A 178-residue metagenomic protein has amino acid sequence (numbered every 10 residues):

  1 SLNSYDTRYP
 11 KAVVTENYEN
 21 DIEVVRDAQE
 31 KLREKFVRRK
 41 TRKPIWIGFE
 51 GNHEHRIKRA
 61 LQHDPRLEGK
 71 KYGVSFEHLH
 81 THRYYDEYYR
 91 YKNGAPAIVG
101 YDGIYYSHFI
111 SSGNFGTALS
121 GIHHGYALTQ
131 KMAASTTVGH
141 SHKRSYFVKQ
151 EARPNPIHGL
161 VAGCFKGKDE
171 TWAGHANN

Functional and structural regions predicted by a protein language model:
S1-Y85: Core catalytic region of metal-dependent phosphoesterases/phosphodiesterases, especially metallo-beta-lactamase-like
L2-Y5, E30-T41, E87-K92, K143-P154 (+1 more regions): Noncatalytic linker/hinge segments flanking ATPase motor cores
N3, N17-N20, N52, N93 (+3 more regions): Detector for Asparagine
R8-V14, G73, I98-Y101, H123-A127 (+2 more regions): Generic detector of short, locally flexible boundary/turn motifs and exposed helical patches
R38-T41, V99-Y101, L128-M132: Flexible, charged surface loops at secondary-structure boundaries
P44-G48, G103-I104, A134-T136: Hydrophobic beta-strand segments of well-ordered beta-sheets in folded domains
K70-S107: Metallo-beta-lactamase
S107-N178: Conserved beta-sheet core of the metallophosphoesterase superfamily
